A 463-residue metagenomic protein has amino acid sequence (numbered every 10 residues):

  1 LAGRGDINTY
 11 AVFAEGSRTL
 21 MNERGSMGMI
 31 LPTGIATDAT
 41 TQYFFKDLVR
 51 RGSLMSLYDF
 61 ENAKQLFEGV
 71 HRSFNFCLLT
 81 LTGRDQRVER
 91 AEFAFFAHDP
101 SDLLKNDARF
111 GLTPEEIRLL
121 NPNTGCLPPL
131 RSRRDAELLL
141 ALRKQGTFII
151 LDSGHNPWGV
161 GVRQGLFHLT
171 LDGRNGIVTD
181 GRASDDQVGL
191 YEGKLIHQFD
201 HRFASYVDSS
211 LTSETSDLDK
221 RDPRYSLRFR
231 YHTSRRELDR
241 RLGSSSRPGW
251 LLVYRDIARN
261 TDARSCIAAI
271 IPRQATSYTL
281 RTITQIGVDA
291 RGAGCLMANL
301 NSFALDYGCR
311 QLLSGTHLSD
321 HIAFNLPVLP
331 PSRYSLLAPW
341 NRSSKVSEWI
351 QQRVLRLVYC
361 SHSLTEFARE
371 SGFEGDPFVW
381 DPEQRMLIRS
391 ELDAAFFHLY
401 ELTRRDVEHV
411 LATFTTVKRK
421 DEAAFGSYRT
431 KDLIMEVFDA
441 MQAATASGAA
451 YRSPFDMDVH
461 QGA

Functional and structural regions predicted by a protein language model:
L1-A463: S-adenosyl-L-methionine
